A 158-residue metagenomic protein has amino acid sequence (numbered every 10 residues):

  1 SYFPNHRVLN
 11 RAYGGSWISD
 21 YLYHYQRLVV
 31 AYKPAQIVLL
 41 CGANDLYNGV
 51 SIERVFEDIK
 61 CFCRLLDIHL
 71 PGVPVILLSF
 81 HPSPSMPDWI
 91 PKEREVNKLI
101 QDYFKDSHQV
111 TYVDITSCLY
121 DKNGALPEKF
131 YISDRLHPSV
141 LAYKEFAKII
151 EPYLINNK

Functional and structural regions predicted by a protein language model:
S1, V29, D67, D102-F104 (+1 more regions): Short secondary-structure boundary/capping segments
S1-C61, P71, P84-K98: Conserved SGNH/GDSL esterase-like catalytic core that processes O-acyl groups on lipids and polysaccharides
S1-P4, I68, I155-K158: N-terminal secretory targeting modules
R11, L78, V113-T116: Conserved beta-strand termini and adjacent loop/short-helix elements that scaffold enzyme active sites in alpha/beta
A31-Y32, L70, D106, N157: Glycine-rich phosphate-binding loop signature in dinucleotide/nucleotide-binding domains
L40, L78-S79: Alpha/beta-hydrolase-fold catalytic nucleophile elbow
F56-L78, E95, L99-V110: Charged, glycine-enriched surface loops/patches that mediate electrostatic binding to polyanionic ligands
S83-K158: Catalytic His-Asp segment of secreted/periplasmic serine-dependent ester chemistry enzymes
